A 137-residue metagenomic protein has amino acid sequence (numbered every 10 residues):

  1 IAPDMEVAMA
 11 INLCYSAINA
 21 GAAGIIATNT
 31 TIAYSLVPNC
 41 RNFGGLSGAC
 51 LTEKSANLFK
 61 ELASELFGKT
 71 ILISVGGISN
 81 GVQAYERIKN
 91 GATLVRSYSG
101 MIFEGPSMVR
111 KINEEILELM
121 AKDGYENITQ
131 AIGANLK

Functional and structural regions predicted by a protein language model:
I1-A2, L72-I78, S99: Glycine-rich beta-strand-to-loop/alpha-helix junction loops that act as flexible
M5-N19, S64-G68, I78-V95: Catalytic cores of alpha/beta
V7, I11, A49-A56, G81 (+3 more regions): Electropositive phosphate-/nucleotide-binding environments in soluble metabolic enzymes
A10-G68: Glycine/Thr-rich beta-alpha phosphate-binding loop at enzyme active sites
A23-Y34, A84-K111: Glycine-rich phosphate-binding active-site loops on the catalytic face of alpha/beta enzymes
Y34-G48, I102-E126: C-terminal helical cap(s) of enzyme catalytic domains, especially alpha/beta-barrels
N57, I71, K89: Active-site-adjacent loop and "lid" segments of alpha/beta metabolic enzymes
Q130-K137: A short, charged, Gly/Pro-tolerant segment at domain boundaries
